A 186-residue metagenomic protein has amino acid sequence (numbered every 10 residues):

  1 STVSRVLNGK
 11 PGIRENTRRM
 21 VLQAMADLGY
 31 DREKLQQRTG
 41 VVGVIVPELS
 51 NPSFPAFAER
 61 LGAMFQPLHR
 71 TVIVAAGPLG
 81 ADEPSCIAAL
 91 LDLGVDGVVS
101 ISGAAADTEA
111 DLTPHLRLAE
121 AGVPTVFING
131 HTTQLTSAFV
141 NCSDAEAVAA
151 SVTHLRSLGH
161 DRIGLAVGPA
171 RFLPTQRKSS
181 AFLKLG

Functional and structural regions predicted by a protein language model:
S1-T39: N-terminal helix-turn-helix DNA-binding module of bacterial transcription factors
T2-R5, R38-S50, R162-P169: Short beta-strand segments enriched in small/hydrophobic residues
G12-I13, F139-A147, P174-R177: Alpha-helix N-cap and loop-to-helix initiation/capping positions
M25, F65, G186: Conserved hydrophobic residues forming the short capping helix/wall of the S-adenosyl-L-methionine
D31, D96, H160-I163: Short acidic/polar active-site loop segments enriched in Thr and Asp
G40-T153: Alpha-helical recognition/docking segments in bacterial nutrient-uptake and carbohydrate-utilization systems
A149-G186: An alpha-beta-alpha
